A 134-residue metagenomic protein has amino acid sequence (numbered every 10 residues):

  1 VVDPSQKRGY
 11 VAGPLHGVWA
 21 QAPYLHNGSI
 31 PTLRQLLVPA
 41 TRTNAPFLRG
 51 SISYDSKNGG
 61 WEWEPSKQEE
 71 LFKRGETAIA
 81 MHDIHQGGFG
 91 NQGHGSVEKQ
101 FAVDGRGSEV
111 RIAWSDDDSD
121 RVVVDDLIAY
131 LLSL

Functional and structural regions predicted by a protein language model:
V1-L134: Periplasmic c-type cytochrome electron-transfer domains
